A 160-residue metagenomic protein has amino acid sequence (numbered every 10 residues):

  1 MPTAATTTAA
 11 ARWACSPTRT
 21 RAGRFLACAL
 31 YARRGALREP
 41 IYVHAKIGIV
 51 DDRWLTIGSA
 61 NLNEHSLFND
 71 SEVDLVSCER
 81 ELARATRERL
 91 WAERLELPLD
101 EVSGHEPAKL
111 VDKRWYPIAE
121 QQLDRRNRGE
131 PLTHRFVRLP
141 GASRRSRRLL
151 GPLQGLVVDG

Functional and structural regions predicted by a protein language model:
M1-G160: PLD/PLD-like phosphodiesterase catalytic module centered on the HKD motif
